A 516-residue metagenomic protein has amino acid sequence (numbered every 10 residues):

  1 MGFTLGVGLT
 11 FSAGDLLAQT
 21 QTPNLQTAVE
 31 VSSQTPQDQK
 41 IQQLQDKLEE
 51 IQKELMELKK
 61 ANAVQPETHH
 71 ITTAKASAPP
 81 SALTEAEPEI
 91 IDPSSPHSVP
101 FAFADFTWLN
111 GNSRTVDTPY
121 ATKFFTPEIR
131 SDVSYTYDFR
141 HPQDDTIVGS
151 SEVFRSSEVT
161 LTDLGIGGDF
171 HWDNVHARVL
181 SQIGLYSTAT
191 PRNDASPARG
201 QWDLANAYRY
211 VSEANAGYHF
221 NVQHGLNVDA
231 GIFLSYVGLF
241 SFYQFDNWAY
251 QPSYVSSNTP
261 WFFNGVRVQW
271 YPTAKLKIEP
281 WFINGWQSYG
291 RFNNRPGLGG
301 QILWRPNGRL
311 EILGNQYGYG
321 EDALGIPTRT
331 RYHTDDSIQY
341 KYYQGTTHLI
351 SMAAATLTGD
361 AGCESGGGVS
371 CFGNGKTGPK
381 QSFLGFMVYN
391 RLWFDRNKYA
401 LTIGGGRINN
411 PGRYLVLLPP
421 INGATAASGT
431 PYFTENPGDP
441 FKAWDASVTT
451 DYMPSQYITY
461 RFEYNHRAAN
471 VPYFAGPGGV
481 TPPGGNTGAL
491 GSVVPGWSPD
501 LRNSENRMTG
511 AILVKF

Functional and structural regions predicted by a protein language model:
L16-D144: N-terminal periplasmic/intermembrane-space "pro-region" immediately following the signal or transit peptide
F106, R140-S156, T188-N215, H219-W304 (+2 more regions): Surface-exposed coil loops of outer-membrane beta-barrel proteins
T118, G167-D169, G217-H219, Q269 (+6 more regions): Transmembrane beta-barrel domains of outer membrane proteins
T118-F125, T136-L161, P483-D500: Surface-exposed strand-loop-strand hairpins of Gram-negative outer-membrane beta-barrel proteins
T122, H171-V175, N221-Q223, S235 (+6 more regions): Outer-membrane beta-barrel channels and translocator barrels
F125, V133, L161-I166, R209-A216 (+8 more regions): Hydrophobic, lipid-facing positions within transmembrane beta-strands of outer-membrane proteins
D132-T136, Q182-G184, G231-S235, I283-W286 (+8 more regions): Outer-membrane beta-barrel pore domains and translocons
G200-D203, L310-G318, I326-F516: Outer-membrane beta-barrel pore domains
